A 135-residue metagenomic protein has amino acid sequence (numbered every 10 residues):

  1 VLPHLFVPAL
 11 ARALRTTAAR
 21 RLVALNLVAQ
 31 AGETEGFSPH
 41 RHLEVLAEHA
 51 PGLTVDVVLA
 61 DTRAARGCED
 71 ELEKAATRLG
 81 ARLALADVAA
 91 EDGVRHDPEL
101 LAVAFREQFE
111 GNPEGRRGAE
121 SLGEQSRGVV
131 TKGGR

Functional and structural regions predicted by a protein language model:
V1-T54, K74-T77: Conserved phosphate- and dinucleotide-binding cores of soluble alpha/beta proteins, encompassing both enzyme active
G36-R135: C-terminal functional extensions of proteins
